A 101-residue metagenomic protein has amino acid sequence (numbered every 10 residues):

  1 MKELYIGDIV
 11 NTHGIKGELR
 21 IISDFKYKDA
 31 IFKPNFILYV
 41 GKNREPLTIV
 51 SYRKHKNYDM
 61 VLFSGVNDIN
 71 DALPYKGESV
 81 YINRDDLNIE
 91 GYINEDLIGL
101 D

Functional and structural regions predicted by a protein language model:
M1-D101: Short Lys/Arg-rich amphipathic alpha-helical segments
